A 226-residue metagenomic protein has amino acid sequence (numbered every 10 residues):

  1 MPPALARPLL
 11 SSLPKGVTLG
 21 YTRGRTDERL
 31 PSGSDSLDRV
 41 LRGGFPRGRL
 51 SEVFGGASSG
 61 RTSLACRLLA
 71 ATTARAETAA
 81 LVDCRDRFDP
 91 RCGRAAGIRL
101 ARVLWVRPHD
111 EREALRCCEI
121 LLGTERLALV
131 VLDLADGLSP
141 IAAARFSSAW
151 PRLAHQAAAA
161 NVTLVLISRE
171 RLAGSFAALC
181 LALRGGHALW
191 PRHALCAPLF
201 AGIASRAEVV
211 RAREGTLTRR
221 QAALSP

Functional and structural regions predicted by a protein language model:
M1-L81, A95, G215, P226: Detector for small/aliphatic-rich hydrophobic stretches
G43, L122, A197-L199: Replace "in large, NTP-powered and nucleic-acid-processing enzymes" with "in large, NTP-powered factors and other
S51-V53, A80-V82, L104-V106, V165 (+1 more regions): Hydrophobic/aromatic beta-strand patches that form the interior of the parallel beta-sheet core in alpha/beta enzyme
G56, R67, R75-I141: Conserved inter-motif catalytic segment of the P-loop NTP-binding fold
A71, C92, Q156: Hydrophobic/aromatic ligand-binding patch that stacks against planar heteroaromatic rings of cofactors or nucleotides
A144-R152: Charged helix-capping and loop-helix junction motifs
A154-P226: Phosphate-binding/switch region of NTP-binding enzymes
